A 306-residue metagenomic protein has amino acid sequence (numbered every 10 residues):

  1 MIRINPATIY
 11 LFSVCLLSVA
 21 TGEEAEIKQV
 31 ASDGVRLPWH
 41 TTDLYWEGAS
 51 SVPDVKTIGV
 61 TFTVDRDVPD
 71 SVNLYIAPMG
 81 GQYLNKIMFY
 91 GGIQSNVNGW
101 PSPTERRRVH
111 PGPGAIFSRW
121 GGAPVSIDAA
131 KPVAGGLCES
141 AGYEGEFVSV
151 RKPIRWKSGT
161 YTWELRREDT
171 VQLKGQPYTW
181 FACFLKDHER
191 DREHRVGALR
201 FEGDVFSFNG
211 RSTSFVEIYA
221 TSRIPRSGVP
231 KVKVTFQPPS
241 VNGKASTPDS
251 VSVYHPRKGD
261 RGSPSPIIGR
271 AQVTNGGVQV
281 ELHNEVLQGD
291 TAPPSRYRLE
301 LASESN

Functional and structural regions predicted by a protein language model:
M1-Y10: Bacterial N-terminal signal peptides that target proteins for export
I9-S18: Bacterial N-terminal signal peptides
A20-A25: Boundary at the C-terminal end of the N-terminal hydrophobic targeting segment
I27-D54, D65-P69, T221-N306: Activation corresponds to long, low-complexity, non-globular regions
I27-V133, S303: Secretory/extracellular carbohydrate-interaction modules and structurally similar beta-sandwich "look-alikes"
C138-T160: Short, aromatic/His-centered strand-loop micro-motif at the edge of beta-sheets
R155-H194: Carbohydrate-binding surfaces in secreted/extracellular proteins
F201-P225: Flexible glycan-contacting loops in extracellular carbohydrate-active proteins
